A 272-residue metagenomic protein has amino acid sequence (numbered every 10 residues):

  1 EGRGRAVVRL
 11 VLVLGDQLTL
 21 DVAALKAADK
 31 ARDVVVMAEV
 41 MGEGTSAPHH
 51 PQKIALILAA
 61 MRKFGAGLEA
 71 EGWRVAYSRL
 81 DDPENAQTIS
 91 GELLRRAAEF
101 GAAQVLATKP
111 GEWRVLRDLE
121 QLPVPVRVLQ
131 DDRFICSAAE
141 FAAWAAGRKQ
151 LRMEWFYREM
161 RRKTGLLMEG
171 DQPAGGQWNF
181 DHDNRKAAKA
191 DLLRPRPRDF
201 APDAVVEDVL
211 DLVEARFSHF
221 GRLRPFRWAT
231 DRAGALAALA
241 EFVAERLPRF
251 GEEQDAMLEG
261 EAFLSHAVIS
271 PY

Functional and structural regions predicted by a protein language model:
G2-L80: N-terminal beta-strand-loop-alpha-helix module at the start of alpha/beta ligand-binding or catalytic domains
R5-V7, K30-R32, G101-A102, L264-V268: Short, well-ordered loop/turn elements at secondary-structure boundaries
V8-V22, P51, G175-Y272: Substrate/cofactor-recognition hotspot
D16, V40, L80-D82, P110-E112 (+2 more regions): An acidic- and aromatic-residue-enriched active-site/binding cleft used to recognize and process polar
T19-D21, E43-S46, E84-A86, W113-V115 (+1 more regions): Flexible loop/turn segments at secondary-structure boundaries
P48-A97, Q104-G111, R117, R148: N-terminal Rossmann-like or analogous alpha/beta NTP/dinucleotide-binding catalytic cores that position adenine
A60, F64, I89, V115 (+5 more regions): Alpha-helical structural motif
T88-W228: Beta-rich, aromatic/charged-enriched effector core domains that present basic-aromatic interfaces for binding
